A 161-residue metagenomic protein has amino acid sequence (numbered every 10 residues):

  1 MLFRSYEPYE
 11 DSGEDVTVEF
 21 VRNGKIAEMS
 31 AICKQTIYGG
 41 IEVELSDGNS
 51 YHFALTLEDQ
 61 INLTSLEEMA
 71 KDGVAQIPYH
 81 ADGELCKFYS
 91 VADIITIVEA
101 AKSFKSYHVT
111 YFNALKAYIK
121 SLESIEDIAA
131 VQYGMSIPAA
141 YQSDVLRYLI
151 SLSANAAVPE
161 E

Functional and structural regions predicted by a protein language model:
F3-E161: A preference for well-ordered globular domain cores that mediate specific macromolecular interactions or catalysis
